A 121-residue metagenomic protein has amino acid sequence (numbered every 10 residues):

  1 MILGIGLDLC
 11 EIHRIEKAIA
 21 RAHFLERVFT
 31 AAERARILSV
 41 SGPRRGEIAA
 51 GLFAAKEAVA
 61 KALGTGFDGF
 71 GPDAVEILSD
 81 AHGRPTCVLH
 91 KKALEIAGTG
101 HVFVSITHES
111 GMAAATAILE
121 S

Functional and structural regions predicted by a protein language model:
M1-S121: Core catalytic alpha/beta fold that binds nucleotide/phospho-ligands
